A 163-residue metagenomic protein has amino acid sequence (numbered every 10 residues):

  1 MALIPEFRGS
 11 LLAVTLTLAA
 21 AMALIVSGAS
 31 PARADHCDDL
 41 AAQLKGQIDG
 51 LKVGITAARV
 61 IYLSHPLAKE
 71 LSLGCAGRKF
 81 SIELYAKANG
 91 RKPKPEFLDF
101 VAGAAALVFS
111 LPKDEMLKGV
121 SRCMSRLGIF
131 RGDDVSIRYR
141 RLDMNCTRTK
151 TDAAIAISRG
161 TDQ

Functional and structural regions predicted by a protein language model:
M1-S10: N-terminal secretory signal peptides that target proteins for export/translocation
A13-S27: Bacterial N-terminal signal peptides
G28-A34: Sec/Tat signal peptide C-region and signal peptidase I cleavage site
A32, L51-V60, S110-R140: Short glycine-rich, low-complexity/disordered patches
D35-G77: N-terminal secretory signal peptides
Q43-I48, S81-A86, F130-D133, A153-S158: Extracellular/mature segments of secreted proteins
L71, A76-L127: Long, charged/polar, surface-exposed segments that mediate recognition or autoinhibition
V135-R159: Short, exposed beta-strand-loop hairpins at the edges of beta-sheets in extracellular/periplasmic proteins
